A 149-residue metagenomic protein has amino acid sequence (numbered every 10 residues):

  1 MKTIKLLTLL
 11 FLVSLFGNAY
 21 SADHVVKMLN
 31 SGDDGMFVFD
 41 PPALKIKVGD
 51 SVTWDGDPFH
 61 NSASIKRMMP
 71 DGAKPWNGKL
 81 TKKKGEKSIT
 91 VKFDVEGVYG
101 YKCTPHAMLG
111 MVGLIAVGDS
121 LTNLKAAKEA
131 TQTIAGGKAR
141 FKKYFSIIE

Functional and structural regions predicted by a protein language model:
M1-L7: Bacterial N-terminal signal peptides that target proteins for export
T8-L9, A19-Y20: Cleavable N-terminal signal peptides
Y20-E149: Extracytoplasmic copper-binding redox domains, predominantly the cupredoxin/blue-copper superfamily
